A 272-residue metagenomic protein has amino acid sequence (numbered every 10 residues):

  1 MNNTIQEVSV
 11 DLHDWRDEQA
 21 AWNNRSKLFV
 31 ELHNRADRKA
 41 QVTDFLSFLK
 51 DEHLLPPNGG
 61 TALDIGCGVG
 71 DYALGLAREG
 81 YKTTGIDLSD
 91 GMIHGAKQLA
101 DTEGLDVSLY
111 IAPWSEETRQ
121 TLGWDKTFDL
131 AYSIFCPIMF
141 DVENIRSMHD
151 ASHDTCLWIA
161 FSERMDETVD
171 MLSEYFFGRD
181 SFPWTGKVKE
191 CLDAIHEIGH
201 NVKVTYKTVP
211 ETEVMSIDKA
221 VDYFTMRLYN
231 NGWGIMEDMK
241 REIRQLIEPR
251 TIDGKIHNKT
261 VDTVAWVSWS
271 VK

Functional and structural regions predicted by a protein language model:
M1-P56: Conserved class I S-adenosyl-L-methionine
L63, D71-E117: Class I SAM-dependent methyltransferase SAM/SAH-binding core
G68: Conserved glycine-rich SAM-binding loop
F128-E143: A short SAM/SAH-binding and catalytic strip from SAM-dependent methyltransferases
V142-L157: A short glycine-rich, Lys/Arg-flanked "PGG" loop and its adjoining helix->strand segment in the class I
L157-F182: Conserved class I S-adenosyl-L-methionine
W184-G199: Short alpha-helix
K203-K272: Conserved Class I S-adenosyl-L-methionine
